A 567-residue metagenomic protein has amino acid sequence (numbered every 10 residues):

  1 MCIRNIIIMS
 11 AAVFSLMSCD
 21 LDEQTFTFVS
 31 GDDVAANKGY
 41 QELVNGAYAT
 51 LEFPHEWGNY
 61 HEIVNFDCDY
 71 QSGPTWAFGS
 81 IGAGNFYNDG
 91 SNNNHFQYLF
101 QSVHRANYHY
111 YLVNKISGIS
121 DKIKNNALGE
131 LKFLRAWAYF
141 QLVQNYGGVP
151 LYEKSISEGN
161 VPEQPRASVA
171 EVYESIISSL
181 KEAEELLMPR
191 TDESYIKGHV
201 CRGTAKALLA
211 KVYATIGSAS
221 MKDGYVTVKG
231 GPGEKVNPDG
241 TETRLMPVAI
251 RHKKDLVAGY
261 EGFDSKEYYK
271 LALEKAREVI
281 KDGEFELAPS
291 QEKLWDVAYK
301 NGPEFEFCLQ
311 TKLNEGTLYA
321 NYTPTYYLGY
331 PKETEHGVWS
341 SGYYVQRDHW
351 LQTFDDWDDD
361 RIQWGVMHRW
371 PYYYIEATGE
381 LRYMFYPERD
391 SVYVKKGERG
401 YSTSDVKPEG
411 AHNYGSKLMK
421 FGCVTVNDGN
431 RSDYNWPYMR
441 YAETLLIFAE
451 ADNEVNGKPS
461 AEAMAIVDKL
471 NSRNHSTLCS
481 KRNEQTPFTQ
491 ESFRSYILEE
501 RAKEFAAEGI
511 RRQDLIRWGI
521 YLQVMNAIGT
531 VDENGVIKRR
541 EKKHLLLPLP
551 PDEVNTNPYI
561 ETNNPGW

Functional and structural regions predicted by a protein language model:
M1-V29: Bacterial Sec-dependent N-terminal signal peptides
C19-V64, G90, F100, L294-W295 (+1 more regions): Membrane-proximal, proline-rich intrinsically disordered regions
V34-P54, P74-Y146, N160-H199, H412-W436 (+4 more regions): Conserved, well-structured interaction surfaces
L99-S102, S175, E234-Y260, K281 (+5 more regions): Long, intrinsically disordered, low-complexity segments
Q141-P150, T191, V212-G224, E454-G457: Short coil/turn linking the two alpha-helices of tandem helical-hairpin repeats
G148-V169, S220-K270: Short coil/linker segments at helix-helix boundaries
T353-Y441: Flexible, polar/acidic helix-loop-strand segments at domain edges
